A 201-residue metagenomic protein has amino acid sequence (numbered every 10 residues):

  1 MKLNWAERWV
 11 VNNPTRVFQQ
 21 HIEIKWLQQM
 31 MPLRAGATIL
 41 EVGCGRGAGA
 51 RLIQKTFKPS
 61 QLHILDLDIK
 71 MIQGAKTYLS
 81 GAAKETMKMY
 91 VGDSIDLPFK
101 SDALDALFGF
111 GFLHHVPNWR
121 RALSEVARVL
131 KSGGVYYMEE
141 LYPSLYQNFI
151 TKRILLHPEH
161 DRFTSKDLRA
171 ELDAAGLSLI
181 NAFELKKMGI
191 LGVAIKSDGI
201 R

Functional and structural regions predicted by a protein language model:
M1-H21, Q29: Class I SAM-dependent transferase core
V11-Q20, Y137-V193: C-terminal alpha-helical "lid/dimerization" subdomain adjacent to the S-adenosyl-L-methionine
F18-A35, L52: Conserved alpha-helix/loop element of class I SAM-dependent methyltransferases that forms part of the SAM/SAH-binding
T38, G133-V135: Short glycine-centered segments of the SAM/dcSAM-binding site in methyltransferase folds
L40, R46-D96: Class I SAM-dependent methyltransferase SAM/SAH-binding core
F108: A conserved beta-strand element that flanks and buttresses the S-adenosyl-L-methionine
G111-F112: Short catalytic micro-motifs in class I SAM-dependent methyltransferases
R120-S132: A short glycine-rich, Lys/Arg-flanked "PGG" loop and its adjoining helix->strand segment in the class I
